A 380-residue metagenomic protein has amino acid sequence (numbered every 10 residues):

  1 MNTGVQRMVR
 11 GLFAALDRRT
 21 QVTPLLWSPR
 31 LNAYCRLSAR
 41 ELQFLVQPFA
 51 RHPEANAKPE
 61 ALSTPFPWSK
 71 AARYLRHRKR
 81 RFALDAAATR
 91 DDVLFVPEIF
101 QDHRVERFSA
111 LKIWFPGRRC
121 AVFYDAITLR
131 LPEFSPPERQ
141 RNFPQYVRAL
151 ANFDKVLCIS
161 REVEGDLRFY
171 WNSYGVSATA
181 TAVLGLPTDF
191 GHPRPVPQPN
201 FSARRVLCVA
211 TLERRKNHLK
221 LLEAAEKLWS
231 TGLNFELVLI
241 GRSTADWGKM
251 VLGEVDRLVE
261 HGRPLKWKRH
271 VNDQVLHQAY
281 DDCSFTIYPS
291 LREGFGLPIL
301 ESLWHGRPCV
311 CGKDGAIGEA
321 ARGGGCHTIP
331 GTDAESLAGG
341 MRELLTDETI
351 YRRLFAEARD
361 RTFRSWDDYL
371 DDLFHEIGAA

Functional and structural regions predicted by a protein language model:
M1-A380: Carbohydrate transferase catalytic cores enriched for Leloir-type hexosyltransferases
